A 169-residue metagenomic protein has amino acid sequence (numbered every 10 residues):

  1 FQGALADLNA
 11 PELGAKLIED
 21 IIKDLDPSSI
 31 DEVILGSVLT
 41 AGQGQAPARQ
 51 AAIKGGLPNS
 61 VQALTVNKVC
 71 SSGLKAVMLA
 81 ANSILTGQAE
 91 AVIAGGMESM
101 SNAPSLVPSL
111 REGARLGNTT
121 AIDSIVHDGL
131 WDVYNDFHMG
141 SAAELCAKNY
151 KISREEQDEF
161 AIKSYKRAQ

Functional and structural regions predicted by a protein language model:
F1-S29, G44-A46, A52-I53, L57-Q169: Acyl-thioester C-C bond-transforming condensing/cleaving domain
S29-G36: Short glycine-rich phosphate-binding loop at a beta-alpha junction
V38-Q43: Glycine-rich phosphate-binding loops at beta-strand->alpha-helix junctions
